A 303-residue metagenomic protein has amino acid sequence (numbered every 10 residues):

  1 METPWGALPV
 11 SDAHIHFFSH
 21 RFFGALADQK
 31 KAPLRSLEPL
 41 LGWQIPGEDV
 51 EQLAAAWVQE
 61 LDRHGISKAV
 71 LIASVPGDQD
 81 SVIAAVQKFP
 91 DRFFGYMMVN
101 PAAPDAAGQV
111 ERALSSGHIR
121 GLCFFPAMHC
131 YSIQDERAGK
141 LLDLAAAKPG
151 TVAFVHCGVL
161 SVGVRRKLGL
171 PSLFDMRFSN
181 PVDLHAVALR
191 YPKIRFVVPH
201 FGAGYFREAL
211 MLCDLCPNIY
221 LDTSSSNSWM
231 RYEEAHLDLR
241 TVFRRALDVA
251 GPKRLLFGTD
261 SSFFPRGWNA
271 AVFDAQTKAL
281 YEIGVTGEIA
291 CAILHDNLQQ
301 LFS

Functional and structural regions predicted by a protein language model:
M1-A13, H20-R63, S67-K68, R112 (+3 more regions): Mid-to-C-terminal alpha-helical segments outside catalytic/metal-binding sites
H14, L61, V82, L122 (+6 more regions): Conserved, mostly hydrophobic/aromatic
I15-F17, A73-S74, M97-P101, C123-P126 (+4 more regions): A cross-domain feature marking catalytic cores of carbohydrate-active enzymes and several ubiquitous metabolic/repair
F18-H20, P76-D78, A102-D105, V159-G163 (+3 more regions): Active-site environment of divalent metal-dependent phosphoester hydrolases
A54-V58, Q79-V86, V110-E111, A138 (+4 more regions): Generic structural signal for well-ordered alpha-helices, preferentially at hydrophobic/aromatic core positions
R63-K68, P90-F93, L189-F196: Short, surface-exposed connector motifs at secondary-structure boundaries
S67-K68, P76-R166, L170-R177: Active-site gating/metal-coordination segments in enzymes
R120-G121, Q134-L256: Catalytic pocket-lining loop regions of alpha/beta-barrel enzymes, especially the amidohydrolase/enolase/GH5 lineages
